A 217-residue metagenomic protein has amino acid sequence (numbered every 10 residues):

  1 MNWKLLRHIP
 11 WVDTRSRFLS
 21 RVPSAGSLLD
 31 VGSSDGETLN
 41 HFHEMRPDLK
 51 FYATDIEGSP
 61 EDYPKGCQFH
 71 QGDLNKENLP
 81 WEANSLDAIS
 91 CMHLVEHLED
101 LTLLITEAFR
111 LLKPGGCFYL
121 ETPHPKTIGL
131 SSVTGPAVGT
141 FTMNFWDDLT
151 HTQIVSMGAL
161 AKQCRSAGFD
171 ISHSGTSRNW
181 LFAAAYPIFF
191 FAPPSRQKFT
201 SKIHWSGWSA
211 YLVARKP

Functional and structural regions predicted by a protein language model:
M1-E82, A88-M92, I105, S174-N179 (+2 more regions): Conserved N-terminal segment of class I S-adenosyl-L-methionine
W3-I9, D13, E37, Q71 (+2 more regions): S-adenosyl-L-methionine-dependent methyltransferase catalytic module, highlighting the catalytic core
P23, E99, K113: Short conserved AdoMet
S27, G115-C117: Short glycine-centered segments of the SAM/dcSAM-binding site in methyltransferase folds
E82-A88, A137-T142: A short alpha-helix capping/helix-coil boundary motif
H93-H97: A short His-aromatic
